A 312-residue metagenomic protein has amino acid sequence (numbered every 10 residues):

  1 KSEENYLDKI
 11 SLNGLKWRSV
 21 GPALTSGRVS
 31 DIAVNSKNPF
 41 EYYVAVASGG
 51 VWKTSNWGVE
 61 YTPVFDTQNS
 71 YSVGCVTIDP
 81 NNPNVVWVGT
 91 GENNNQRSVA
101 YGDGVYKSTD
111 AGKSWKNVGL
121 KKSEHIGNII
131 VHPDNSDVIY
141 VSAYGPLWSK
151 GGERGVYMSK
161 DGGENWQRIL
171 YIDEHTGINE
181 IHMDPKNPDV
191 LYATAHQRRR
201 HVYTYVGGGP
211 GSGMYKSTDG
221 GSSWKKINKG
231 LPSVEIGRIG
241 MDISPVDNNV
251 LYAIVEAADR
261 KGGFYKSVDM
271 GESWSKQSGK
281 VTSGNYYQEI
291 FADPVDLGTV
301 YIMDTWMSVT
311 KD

Functional and structural regions predicted by a protein language model:
K1-D312: Beta-propeller blade termini and top-face loops
